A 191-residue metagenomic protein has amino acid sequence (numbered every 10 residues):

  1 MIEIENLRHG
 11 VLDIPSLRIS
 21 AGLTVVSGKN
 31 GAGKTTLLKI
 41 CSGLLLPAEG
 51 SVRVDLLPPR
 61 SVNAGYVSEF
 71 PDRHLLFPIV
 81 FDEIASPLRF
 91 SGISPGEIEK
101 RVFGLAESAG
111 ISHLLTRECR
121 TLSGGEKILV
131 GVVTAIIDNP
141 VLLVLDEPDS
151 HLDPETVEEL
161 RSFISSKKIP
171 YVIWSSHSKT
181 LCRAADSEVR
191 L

Functional and structural regions predicted by a protein language model:
S27-K29: The feature captures the beta-strand-to-loop junction immediately N-terminal to the Walker
S42: Helix-to-loop junction immediately C-terminal to a conserved catalytic motif
P47-A64: Conserved ABC transporter NBD signature motif
G96-L114: Conserved ABC ATPase "signature" region
E118-L122, E126: Conserved ABC ATPase signature
V132: Hydrophobic anchor residue at the start of the ABC signature
L143-E147: Catalytic Walker B motif of ABC-type/P-loop ATPase nucleotide-binding domains
